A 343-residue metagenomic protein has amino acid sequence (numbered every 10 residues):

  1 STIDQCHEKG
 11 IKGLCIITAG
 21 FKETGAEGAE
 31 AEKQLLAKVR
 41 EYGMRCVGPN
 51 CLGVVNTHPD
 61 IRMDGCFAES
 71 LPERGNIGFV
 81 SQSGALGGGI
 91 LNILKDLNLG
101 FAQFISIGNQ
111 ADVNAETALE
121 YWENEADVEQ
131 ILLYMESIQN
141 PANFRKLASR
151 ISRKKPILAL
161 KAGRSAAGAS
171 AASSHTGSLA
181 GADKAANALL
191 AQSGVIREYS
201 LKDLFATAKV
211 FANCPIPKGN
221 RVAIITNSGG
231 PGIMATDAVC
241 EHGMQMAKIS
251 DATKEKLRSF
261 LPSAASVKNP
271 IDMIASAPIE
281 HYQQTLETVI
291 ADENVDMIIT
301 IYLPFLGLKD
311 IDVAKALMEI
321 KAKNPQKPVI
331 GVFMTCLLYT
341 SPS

Functional and structural regions predicted by a protein language model:
S1-S341: Catalytic-core regions of core metabolic enzymes, especially those transforming organic acids/acyl-group intermediates
